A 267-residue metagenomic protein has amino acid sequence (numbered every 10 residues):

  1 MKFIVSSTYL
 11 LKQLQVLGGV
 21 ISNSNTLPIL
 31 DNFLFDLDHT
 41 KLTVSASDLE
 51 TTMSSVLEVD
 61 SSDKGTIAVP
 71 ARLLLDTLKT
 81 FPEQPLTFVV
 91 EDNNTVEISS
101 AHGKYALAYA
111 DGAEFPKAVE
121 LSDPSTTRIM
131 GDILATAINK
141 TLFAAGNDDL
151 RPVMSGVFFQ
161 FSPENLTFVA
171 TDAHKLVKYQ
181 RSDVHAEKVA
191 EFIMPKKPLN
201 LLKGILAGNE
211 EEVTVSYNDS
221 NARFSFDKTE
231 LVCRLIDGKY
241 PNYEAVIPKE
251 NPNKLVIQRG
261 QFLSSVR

Functional and structural regions predicted by a protein language model:
M1-R267: Structural preference for solvent-exposed beta-strand-turn elements and adjacent flexible terminal/loop segments within
